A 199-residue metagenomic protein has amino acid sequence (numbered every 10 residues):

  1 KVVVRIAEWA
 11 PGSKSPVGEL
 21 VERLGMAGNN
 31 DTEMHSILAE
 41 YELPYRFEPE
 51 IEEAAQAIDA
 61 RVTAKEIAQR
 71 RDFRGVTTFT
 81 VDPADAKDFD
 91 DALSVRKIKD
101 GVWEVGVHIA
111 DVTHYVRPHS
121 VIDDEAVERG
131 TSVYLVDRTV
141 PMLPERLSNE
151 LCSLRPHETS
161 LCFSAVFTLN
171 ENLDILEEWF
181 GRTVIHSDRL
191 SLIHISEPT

Functional and structural regions predicted by a protein language model:
K1-G106, T113-E158, L190: Charge-lined substrate channels and their catalytic hotspots, especially those that engage the 3′ end of RNA
P16, L176-E178: Short beta-strand segments
K97-K99, L169-D174: Short acidic-glycine loop/turn motifs at beta-strand connectors
H108-A110, T168: Short beta-strand segments
F180-R189: Short, solvent-exposed aromatic-acidic interface loops
S191-T199: Residue-level detector of conserved catalytic or cofactor/ligand-binding positions in enzyme active sites
